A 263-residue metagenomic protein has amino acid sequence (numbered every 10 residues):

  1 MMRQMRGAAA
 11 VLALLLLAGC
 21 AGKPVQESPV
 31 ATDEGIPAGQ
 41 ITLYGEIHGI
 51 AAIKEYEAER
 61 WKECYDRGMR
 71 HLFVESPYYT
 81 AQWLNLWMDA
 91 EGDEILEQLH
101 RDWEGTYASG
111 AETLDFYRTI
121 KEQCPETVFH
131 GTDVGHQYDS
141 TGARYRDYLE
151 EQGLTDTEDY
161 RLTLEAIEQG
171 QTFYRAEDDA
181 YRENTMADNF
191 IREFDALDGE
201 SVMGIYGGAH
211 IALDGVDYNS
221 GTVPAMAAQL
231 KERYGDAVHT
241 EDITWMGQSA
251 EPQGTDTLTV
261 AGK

Functional and structural regions predicted by a protein language model:
M1-A9: Bacterial N-terminal signal peptides that target proteins for export
L16-G19: C-terminal motif of bacterial Sec signal peptides marking the signal peptidase cleavage site
A21-K263: Compositional signal for N-terminal targeting/processing segments
